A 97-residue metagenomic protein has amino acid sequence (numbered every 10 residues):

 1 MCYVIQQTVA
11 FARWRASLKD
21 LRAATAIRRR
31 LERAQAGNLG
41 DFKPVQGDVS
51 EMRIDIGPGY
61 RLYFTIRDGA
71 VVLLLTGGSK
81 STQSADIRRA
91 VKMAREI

Functional and structural regions predicted by a protein language model:
M1-I5, R13, L21-A24, L39 (+2 more regions): Enriched for short, Lys/Arg-rich terminal
T8: PIN/NYN-family metal-dependent endoribonuclease catalytic core
A12-R15, R28: Generic detector of well-ordered alpha-helical segments enriched in charged/polar residues, highlighting helical
L18: A short, highly charged nucleic-acid-interacting micro-segment common to nuclease and nuclease-linked defense proteins
R29-I56: A short, surface-exposed loop/turn module that caps and links secondary-structure elements
